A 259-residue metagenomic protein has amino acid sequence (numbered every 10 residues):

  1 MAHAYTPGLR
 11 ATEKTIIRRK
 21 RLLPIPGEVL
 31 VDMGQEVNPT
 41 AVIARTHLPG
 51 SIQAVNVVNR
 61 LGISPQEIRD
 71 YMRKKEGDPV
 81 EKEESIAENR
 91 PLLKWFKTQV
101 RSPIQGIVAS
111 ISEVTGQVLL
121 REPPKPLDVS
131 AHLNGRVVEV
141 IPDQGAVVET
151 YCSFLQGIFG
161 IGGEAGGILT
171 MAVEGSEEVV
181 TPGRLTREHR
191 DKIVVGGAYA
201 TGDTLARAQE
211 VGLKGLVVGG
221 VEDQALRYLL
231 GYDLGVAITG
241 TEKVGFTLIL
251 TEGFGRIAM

Functional and structural regions predicted by a protein language model:
M1-M259: Well-ordered secondary-structure scaffolds
